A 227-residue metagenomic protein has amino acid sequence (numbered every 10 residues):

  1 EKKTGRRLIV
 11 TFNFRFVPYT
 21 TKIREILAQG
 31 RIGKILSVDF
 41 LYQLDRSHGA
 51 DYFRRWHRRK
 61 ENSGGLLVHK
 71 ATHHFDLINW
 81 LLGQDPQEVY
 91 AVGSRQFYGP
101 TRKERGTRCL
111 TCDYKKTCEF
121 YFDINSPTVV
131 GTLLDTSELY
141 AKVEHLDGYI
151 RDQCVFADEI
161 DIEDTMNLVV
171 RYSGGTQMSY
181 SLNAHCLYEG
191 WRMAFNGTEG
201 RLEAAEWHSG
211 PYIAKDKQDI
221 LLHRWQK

Functional and structural regions predicted by a protein language model:
T4-I9, F14-Q153: Predominantly a Rossmann-like dinucleotide-binding segment in NAD(P)-dependent oxidoreductases
G93, G99-K227: NAD(P)-dinucleotide binding in Rossmann-like oxidoreductases
